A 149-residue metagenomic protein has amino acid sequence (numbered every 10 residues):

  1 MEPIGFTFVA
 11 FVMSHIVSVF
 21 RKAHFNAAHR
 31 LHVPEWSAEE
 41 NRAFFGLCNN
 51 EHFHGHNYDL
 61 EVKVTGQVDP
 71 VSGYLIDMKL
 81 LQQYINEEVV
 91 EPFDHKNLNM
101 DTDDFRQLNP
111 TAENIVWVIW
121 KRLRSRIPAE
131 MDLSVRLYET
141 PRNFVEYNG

Functional and structural regions predicted by a protein language model:
M1-V12: Intrinsic disorder/low-complexity segments
V12-G149: Charge-rich, low-complexity N-terminal segments
